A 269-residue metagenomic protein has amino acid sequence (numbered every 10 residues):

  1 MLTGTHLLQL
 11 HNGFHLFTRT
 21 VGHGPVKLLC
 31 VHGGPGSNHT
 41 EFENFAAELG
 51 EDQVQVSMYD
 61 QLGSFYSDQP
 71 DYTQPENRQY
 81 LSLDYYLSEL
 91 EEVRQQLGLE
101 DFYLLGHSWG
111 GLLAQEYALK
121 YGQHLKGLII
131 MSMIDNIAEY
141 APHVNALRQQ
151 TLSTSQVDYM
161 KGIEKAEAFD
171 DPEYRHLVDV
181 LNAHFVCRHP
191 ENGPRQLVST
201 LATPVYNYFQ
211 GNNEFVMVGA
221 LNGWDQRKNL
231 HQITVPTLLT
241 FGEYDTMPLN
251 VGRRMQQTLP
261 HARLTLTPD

Functional and structural regions predicted by a protein language model:
L10, F14-E76: Conserved HGGG/HGGXW glycine-rich cap/lid loop of the alpha/beta-hydrolase fold
M58-W109: Active-site loop/oxyanion-hole signature of alpha/beta-hydrolase fold enzymes
E100-H143: Conserved hydrolase catalytic core segment
G127-A168: Flexible "cap/lid" loop of the alpha/beta hydrolase fold
E164-A220, N229: Conserved alpha/beta-hydrolase catalytic His-Asp/Glu region
I233, L239-F241: Short beta-strand/loop motif that positions the catalytic acidic residue of the alpha/beta-hydrolase fold
T246-V251: Conserved alpha/beta-hydrolase "acid-adjacent" motif
G252-D269: Catalytic histidine neighborhood in serine/cysteine hydrolases with alpha/beta-hydrolase-type architecture
